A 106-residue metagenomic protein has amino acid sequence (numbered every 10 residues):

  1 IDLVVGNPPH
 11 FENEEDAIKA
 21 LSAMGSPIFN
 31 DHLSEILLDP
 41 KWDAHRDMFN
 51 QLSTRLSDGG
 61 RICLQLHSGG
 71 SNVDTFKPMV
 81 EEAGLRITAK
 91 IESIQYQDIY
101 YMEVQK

Functional and structural regions predicted by a protein language model:
D2-L3, P8-A44: Mobile active-site "lid"/loop adjacent to the S-adenosyl-L-methionine
P40-Y101: Conserved Class I SAM-dependent methyltransferase catalytic core
Q105-K106: Flexible, glycine-/basic-rich loop-and-beta segments that form/coincide with the SAM-dependent methyltransferase
